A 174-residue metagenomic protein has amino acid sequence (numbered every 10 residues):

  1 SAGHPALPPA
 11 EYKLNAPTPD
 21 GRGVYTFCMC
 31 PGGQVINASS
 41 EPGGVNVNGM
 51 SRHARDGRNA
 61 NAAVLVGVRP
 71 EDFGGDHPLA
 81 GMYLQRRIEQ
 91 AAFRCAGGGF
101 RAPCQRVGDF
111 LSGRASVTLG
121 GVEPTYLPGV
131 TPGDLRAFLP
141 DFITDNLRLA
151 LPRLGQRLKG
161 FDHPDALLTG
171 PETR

Functional and structural regions predicted by a protein language model:
S1-R174: Residues forming the flavin
